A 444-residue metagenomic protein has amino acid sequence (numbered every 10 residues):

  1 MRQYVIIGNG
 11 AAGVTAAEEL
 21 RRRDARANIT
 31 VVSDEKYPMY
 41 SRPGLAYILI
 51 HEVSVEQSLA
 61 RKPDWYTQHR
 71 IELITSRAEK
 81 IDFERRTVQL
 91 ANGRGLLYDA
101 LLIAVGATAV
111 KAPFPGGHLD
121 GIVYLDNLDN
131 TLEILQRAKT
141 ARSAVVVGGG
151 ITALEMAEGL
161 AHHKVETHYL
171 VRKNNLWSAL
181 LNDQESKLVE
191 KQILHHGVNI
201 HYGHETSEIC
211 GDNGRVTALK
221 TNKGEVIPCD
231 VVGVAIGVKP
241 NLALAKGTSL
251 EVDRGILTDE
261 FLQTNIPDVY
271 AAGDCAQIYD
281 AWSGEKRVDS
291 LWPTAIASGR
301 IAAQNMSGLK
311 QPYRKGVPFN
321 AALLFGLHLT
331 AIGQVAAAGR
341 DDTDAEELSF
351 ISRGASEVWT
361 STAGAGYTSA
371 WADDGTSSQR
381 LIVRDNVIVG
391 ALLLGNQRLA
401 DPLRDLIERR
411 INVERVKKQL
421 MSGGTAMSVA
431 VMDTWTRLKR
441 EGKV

Functional and structural regions predicted by a protein language model:
M1-E72, G159-L180, R398, P402: Beta1-alpha1 glycine-rich phosphate/pyrophosphate-binding loop at the start of Rossmann-like nucleotide-binding domains
M1-V5, R61-V145, K220-G224, G233-A235 (+3 more regions): FAD-binding core/adjacent interface of flavoenzyme oxidoreductases
R2-Q3, R22, C275-Q397: Mid-to-C-terminal Rossmann-like scaffold of FAD/NAD(P)H-dependent oxidoreductases
G8-A12, D126-N127, V147-G150: Glycine-rich Rossmann-fold phosphate-binding loop(s) that bind the pyrophosphate of adenine dinucleotide cofactors
R26-T30, E72-Q89, L96, H162-E260: A Rossmann-like FAD-binding core segment of flavoenzymes
H118-A141, G211-K220, G224-Q304, K417: FAD-site-proximal beta/loop scaffold in flavoenzymes
Q397-V416: A short, polar/charged loop-to-alpha-helix boundary motif
V413-V444: Cysteine/selenocysteine-centered motifs that mediate thiol-based redox chemistry or coordinate metal-sulfur cofactors
